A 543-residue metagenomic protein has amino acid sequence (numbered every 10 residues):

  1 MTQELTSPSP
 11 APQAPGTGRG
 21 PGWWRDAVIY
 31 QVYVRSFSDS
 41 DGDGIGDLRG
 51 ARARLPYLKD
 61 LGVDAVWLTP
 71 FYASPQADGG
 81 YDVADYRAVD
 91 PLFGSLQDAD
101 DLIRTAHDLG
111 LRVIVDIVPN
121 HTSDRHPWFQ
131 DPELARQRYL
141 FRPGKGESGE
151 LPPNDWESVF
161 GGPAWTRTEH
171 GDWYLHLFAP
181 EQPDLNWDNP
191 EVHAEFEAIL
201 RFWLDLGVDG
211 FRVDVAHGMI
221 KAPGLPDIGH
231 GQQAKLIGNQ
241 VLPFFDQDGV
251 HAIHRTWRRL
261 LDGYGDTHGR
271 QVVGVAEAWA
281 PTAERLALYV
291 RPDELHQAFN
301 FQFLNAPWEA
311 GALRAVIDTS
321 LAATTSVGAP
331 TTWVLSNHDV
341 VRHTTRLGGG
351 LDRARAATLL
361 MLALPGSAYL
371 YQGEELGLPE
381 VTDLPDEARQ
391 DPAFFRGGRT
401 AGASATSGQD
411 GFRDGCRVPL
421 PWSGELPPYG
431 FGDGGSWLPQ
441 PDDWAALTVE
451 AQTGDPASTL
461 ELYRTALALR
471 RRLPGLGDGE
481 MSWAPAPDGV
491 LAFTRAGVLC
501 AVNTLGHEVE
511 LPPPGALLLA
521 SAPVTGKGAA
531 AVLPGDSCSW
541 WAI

Functional and structural regions predicted by a protein language model:
T2-R201, D205, G218-P281, L420: Acidic/aromatic-lined carbohydrate-recognition and catalytic surfaces of CAZymes acting on diverse glycans
Q3-S7, W23-R25, Q232-A234, G238-L242 (+8 more regions): Loop/helix patches that line or flank the sugar-binding groove of alpha-linked glycan CAZymes
V66, F211-V213: Hydrophobic residues within beta-strands of alpha/beta enzymes
Q130-G171, A310-A323, A405-P441: Core domains of carbohydrate- and sulfate-ester-processing enzymes
D209, R285, S320-N337, W422: Aromatic-lined glycan-binding groove of carbohydrate-active enzymes
H507-V524: Beta-strand-rich binding/interaction modules
A529-I543: C-terminal beta-strand-rich structural cap/linker in extracellular carbohydrate-active enzymes
